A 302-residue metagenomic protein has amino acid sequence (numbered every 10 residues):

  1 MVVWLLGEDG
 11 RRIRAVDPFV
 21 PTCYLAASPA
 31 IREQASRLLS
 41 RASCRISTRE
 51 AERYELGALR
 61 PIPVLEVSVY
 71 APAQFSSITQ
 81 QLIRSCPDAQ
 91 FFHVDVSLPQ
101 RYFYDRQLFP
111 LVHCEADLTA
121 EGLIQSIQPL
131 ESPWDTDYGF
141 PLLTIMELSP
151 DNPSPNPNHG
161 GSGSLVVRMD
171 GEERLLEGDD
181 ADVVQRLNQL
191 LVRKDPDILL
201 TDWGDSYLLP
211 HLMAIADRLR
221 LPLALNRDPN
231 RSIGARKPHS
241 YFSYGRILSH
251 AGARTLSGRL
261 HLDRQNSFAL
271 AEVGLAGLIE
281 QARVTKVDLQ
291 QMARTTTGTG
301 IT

Functional and structural regions predicted by a protein language model:
M1-T302: The two-metal-ion catalytic cores of nucleic-acid processing enzymes
